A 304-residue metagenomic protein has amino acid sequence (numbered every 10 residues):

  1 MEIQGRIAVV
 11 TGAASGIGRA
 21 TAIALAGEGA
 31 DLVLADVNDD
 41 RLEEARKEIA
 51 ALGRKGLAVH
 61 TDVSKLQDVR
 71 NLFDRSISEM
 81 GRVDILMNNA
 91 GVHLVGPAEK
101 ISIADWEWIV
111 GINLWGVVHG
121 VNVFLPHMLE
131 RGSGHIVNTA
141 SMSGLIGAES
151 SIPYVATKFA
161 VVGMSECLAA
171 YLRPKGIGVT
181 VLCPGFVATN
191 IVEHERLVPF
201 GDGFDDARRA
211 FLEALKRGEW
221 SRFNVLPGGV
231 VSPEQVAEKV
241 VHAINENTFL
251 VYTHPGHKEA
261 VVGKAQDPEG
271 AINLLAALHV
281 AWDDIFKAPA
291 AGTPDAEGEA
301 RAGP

Functional and structural regions predicted by a protein language model:
I7, A14-S15: Conserved glycine-rich cofactor-binding loop
E28, I146, C167-I177: Active-site-adjacent segment of SDR/Rossmann-fold oxidoreductases
D39-D40, H60-N71, I103: The beta1-alpha1 cofactor-binding region of Rossmann-like NAD(H)/NADP(H)-dependent oxidoreductases
P97-A98, S102-E107: Substrate-binding pocket helix/loop in short-chain dehydrogenase/reductase
V121, T157: Active-site helix of classical SDR
S141: Residue(s) in the substrate-gating loop at a strand-loop-helix junction that position the organic substrate next
P174-H254: SDR active-site lid
